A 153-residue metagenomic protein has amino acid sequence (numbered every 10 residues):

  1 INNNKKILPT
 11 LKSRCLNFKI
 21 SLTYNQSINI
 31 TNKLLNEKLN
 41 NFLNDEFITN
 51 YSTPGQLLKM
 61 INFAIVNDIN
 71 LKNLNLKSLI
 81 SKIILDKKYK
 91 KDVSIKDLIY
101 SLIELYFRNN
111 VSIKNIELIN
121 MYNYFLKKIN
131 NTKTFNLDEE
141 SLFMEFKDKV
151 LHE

Functional and structural regions predicted by a protein language model:
I1-L11: Sensor-1/coupling segment of RecA-like P-loop NTPase cores
L16-I28: Conserved AAA+ ATPase "SRH/arginine-finger" region at the nucleotide-binding site
N25, N32-E153: AAA+ P-loop NTPase domains with strong preference for DNA replication initiators and clamp-loader complexes
